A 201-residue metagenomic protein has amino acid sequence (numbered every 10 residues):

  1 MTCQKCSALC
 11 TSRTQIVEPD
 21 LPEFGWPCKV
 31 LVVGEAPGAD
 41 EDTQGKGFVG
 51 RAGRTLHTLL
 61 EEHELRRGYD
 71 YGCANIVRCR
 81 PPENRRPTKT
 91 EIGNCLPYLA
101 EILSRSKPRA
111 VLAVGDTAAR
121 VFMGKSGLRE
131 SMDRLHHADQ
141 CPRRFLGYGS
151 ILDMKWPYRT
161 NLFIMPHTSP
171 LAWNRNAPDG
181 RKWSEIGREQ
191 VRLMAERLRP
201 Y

Functional and structural regions predicted by a protein language model:
M1-Y201: A polyanion-binding, active-site-adjacent surface
